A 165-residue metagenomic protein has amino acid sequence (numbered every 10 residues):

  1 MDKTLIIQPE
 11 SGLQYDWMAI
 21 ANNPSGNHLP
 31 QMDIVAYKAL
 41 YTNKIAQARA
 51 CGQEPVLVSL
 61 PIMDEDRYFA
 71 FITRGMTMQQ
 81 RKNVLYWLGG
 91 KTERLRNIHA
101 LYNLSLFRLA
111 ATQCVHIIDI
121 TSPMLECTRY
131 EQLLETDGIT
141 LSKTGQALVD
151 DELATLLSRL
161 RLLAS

Functional and structural regions predicted by a protein language model:
M1-S165: Alpha-helical cap/lid subdomain in secreted, periplasmic, or secretory-pathway luminal O-acyl-processing enzymes
